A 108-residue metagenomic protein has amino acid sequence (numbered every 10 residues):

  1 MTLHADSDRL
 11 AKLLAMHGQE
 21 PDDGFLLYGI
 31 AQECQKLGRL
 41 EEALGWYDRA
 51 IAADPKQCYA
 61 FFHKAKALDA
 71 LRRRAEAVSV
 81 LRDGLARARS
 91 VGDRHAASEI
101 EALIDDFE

Functional and structural regions predicted by a protein language model:
A15-M16, R49-A50, G84: Canonical positions in the second alpha-helix
Q19, A53, R87-V91: Structural marker of alpha-solenoid helical repeat scaffolds
